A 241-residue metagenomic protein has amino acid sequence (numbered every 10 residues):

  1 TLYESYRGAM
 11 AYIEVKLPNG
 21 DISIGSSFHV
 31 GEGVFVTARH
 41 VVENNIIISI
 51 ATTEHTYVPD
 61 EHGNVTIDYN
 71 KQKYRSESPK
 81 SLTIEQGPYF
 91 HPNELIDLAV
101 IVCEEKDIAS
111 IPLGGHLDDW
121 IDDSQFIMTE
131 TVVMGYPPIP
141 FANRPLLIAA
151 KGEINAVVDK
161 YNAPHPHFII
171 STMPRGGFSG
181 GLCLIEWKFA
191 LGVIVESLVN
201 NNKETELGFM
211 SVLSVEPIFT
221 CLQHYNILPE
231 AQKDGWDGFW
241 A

Functional and structural regions predicted by a protein language model:
G8-G63, E104: Catalytic histidine site
S23-I24, D97, S179: Beta-rich catalytic cores
F28, M173-I194: Catalytic nucleophile loop of clan PA
E32, V158-A163: Short, conserved beta-turn/loop elements at beta-strand boundaries and strand-helix junctions
A38-H40, Y136, E196: Short, surface-exposed secondary-structure boundary micro-motifs
N45-I47, A51-T56, E61-D159, I185-E186: Serine endopeptidase catalytic core focused on the charge-relay Asp
Y161-S171: Short, solvent-exposed secondary-structure boundary/capping segments
L191-A241: C-terminal cap/linker of serine protease catalytic domains
